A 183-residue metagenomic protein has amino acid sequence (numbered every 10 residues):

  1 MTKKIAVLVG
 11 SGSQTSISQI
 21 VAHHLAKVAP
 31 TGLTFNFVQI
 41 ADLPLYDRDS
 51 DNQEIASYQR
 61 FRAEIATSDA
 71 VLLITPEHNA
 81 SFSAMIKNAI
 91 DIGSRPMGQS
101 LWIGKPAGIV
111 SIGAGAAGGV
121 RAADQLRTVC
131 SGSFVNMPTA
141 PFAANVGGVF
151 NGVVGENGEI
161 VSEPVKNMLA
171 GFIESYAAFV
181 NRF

Functional and structural regions predicted by a protein language model:
T2-G32: N-terminal beta1-alpha1 ligand-phosphate binding loop
K4, T34-N36, P106: Residues at the starts of beta-strands that form the adenosine-phosphate
A6, N136-F183: Glycine-rich phosphate/pyrophosphate-binding loop and the adjoining helix
S18, A22, Y58, I86 (+3 more regions): A general structural signal for well-ordered alpha-helical segments in protein cores
P30-N36, F134-M137: A generic structural motif
I40-A56: N-terminal beta-loop-helix "entrance" segment that forms/cooperates in small-molecule cofactor or anionic ligand
Q53-F134: Helix-loop-strand module that forms the ligand-binding subsite of alpha/beta enzymes
